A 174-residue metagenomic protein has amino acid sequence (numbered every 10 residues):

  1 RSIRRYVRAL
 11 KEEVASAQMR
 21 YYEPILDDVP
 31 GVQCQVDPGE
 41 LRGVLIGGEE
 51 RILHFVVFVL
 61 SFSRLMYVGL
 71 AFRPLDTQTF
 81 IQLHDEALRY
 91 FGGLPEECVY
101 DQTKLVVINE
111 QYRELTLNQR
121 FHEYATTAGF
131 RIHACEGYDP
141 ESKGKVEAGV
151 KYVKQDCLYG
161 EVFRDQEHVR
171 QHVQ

Functional and structural regions predicted by a protein language model:
I3, G39-L41, S61-S63, A71-P74 (+4 more regions): An acidic- and aromatic-residue-enriched active-site/binding cleft used to recognize and process polar
R5-Y67, L75-Q82: Mobile-element integrase/transposase regions, centering on the N-terminal DNA-binding/Zn-coordinating module
E13-S16, A87-E96, T127-R131: Secondary-structure transition/capping motifs at alpha-helix termini and the adjoining loop/turn into the next element
G69-G93, E97: Active-site beta-loop-alpha junctions of metal-dependent nucleic acid enzymes, especially the RNase H-like/DDE
G93-R113: Acidic/histidine-rich, metal-coordinating catalytic segments
E114-I132: Two-metal-ion acidic nuclease core segments, chiefly of the RNase H-like superfamily
G129-Q174: Charged alpha-helix within mobile-element recombinases
